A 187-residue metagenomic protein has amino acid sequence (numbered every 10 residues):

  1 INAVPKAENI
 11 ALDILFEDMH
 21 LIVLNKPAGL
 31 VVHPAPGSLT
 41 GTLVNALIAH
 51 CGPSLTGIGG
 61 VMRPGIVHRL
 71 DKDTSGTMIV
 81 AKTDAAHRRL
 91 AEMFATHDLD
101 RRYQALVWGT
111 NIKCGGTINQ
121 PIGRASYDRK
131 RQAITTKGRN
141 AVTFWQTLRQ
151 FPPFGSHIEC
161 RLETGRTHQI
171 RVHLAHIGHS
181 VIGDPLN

Functional and structural regions predicted by a protein language model:
I1-S126: RNA pseudouridine synthases
P5-N9, T135-T143: Short coil-to-beta-strand transition motifs
I14, V107, F144-T147, V181: Conserved hydrophobic positions within beta-strands
I22-V23, M78, F144, H157-E159 (+1 more regions): Structured core elements
L39-I48, T83-A86, R124, P152-N187: Pseudouridine synthase
P53-I58, I134-T136, F151: Gly/Ser-enriched beta-turn/beta-hairpin loop segments
R88, K113-T117, R129-Q132, R166-H168 (+1 more regions): Short acidic/glycine-rich loop or secondary-structure boundary segments that cap or lie
D100-R102, T117, N140-V142, G155-H157: Intrinsic-disorder/low-complexity, polar/charged segments enriched in Ser/Thr/Lys/Arg/Asp/Glu/Gln
